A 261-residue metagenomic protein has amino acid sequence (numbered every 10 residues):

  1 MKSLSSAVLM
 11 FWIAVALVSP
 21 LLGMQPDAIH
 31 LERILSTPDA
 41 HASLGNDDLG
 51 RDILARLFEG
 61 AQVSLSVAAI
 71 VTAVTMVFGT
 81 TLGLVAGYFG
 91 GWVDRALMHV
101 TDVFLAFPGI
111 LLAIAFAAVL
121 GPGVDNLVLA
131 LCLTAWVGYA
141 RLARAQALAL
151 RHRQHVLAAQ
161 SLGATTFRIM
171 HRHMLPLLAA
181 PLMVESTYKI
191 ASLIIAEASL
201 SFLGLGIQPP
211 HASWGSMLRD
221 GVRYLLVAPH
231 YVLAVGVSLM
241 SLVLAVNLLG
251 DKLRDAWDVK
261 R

Functional and structural regions predicted by a protein language model:
M1, D27-T72, S216-G236: Periplasmic/extracellular loop-to-transmembrane helix junction in inner-membrane transport proteins
M1-D27, V100, L178: N-terminal signal-anchor/first transmembrane alpha helix
S19-L21, V67-D102, I114: Transmembrane-helix boundary motif in ABC transporter permease subunits
S43, D47, G87-Y88, V93 (+3 more regions): Generic hydrophobic transmembrane alpha-helix motif, especially the helices
R51-S66, I70, G90-M98, R151-H152 (+1 more regions): Amphipathic cytosolic juxtamembrane alpha-helices at the membrane-cytosol interface of multi-pass membrane transporters
Q62-F78, F107, A113, F167-S199 (+1 more regions): Transmembrane alpha-helices
F116-V119, Q146-A147, I195-S238: Glycine-rich helix-loop "coupling/hinge" segments at transmembrane-helix boundaries in multipass transporters
V124, V128, L133-T134, A180-I190 (+1 more regions): C-terminal transmembrane helix and the adjacent membrane-cytosol boundary/short C-terminal tail of inner/organellar
